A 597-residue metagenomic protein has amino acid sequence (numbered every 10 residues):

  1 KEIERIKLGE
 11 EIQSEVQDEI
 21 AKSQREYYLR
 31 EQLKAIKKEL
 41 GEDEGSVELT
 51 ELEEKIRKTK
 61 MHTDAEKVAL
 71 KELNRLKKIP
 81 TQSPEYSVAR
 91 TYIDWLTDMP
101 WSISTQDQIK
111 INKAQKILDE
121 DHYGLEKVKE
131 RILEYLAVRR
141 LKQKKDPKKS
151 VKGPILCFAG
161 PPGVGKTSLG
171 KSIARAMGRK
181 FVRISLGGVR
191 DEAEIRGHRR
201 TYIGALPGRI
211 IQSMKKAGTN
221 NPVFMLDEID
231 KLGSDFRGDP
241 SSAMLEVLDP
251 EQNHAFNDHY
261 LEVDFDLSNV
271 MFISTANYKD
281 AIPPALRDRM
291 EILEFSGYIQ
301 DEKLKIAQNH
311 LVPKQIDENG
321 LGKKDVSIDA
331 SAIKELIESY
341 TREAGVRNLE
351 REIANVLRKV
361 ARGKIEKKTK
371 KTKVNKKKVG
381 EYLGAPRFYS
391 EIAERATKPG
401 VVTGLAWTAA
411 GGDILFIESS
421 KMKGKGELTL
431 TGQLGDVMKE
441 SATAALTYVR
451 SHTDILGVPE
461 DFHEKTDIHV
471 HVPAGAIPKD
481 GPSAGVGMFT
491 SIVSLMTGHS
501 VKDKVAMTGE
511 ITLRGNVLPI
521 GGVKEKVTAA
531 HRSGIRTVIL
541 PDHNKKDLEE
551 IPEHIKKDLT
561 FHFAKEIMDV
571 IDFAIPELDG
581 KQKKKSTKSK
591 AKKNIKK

Functional and structural regions predicted by a protein language model:
K1-D146: Extended, charged alpha-helical coiled-coil/arm scaffolds that mediate oligomerization and mechanical coupling in large
T59-K67, S102-Q106, G218, Y278-A354 (+3 more regions): Conserved C-terminal "switch" segment of AAA+ ATPases
K148-L186, K215, L245: Walker A/P-loop
A176-A205, S213, G233: AAA+/P-loop NTPase substrate/partner-engagement loops
T201-F224, N257-D264, V527: Conserved alpha-helical scaffold flanking the Walker A/P-loop in AAA+ ATPase domains
A217-N221, D239, F256-T275, V326-I328 (+1 more regions): AAA+/SF3 P-loop NTPase mechanochemical coupling elements
L226-F265: Conserved catalytic/switch belt of AAA+ P-loop NTPases
K371, K398-T403, G411-K597: Peripheral, non-AAA+ core regions of ATP-driven protein-machinery
